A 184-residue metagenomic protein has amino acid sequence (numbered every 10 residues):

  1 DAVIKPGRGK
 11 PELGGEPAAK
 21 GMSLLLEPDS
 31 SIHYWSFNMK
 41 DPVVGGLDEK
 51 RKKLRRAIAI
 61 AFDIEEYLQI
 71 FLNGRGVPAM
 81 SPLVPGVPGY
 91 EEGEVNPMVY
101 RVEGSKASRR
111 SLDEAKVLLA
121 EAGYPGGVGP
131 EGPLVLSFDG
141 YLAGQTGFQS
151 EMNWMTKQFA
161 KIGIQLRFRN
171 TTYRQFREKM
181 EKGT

Functional and structural regions predicted by a protein language model:
D1, K10-G14, F138, K157-T184: Periplasmic binding protein-like
D1-K40, E65, Q69-F71, P78: Extracellular/periplasmic solute-recognition and catalytic clefts
H33, K50, L54, D63-Y67 (+5 more regions): Stable alpha-helical elements in mature extracytoplasmic
D41-L54, G126: Short helix-loop capping/hinge motifs at secondary-structure junctions, enriched in acidic/polar residues
P42, A59-G76, P88, A120-P125 (+2 more regions): Sec-exported extracytoplasmic/periplasmic mature domains
V44-G45, V77-A122, L142-E151: Structural transition elements
K52, L112-S137: Immediate post-signal peptide segment of exported/extracytoplasmic ligand-binding proteins
G132-A143, R167: Short, well-ordered beta-strand elements
